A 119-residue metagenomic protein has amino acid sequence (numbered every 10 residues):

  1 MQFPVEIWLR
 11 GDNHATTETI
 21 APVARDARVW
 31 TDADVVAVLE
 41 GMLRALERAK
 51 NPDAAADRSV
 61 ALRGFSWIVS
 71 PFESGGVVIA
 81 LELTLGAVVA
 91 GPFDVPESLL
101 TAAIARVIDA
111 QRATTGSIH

Functional and structural regions predicted by a protein language model:
M1-H119: Positively charged, low-complexity terminal tracts and the immediately adjacent first secondary-structure elements
